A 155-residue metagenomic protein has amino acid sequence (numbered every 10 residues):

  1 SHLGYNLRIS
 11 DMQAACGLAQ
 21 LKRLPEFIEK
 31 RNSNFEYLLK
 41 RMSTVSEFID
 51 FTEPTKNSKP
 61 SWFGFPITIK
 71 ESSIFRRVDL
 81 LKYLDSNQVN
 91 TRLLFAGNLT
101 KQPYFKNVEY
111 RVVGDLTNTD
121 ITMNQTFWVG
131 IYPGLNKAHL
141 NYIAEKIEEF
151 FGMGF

Functional and structural regions predicted by a protein language model:
S1-F155: PLP-dependent aminotransferase class I/II
